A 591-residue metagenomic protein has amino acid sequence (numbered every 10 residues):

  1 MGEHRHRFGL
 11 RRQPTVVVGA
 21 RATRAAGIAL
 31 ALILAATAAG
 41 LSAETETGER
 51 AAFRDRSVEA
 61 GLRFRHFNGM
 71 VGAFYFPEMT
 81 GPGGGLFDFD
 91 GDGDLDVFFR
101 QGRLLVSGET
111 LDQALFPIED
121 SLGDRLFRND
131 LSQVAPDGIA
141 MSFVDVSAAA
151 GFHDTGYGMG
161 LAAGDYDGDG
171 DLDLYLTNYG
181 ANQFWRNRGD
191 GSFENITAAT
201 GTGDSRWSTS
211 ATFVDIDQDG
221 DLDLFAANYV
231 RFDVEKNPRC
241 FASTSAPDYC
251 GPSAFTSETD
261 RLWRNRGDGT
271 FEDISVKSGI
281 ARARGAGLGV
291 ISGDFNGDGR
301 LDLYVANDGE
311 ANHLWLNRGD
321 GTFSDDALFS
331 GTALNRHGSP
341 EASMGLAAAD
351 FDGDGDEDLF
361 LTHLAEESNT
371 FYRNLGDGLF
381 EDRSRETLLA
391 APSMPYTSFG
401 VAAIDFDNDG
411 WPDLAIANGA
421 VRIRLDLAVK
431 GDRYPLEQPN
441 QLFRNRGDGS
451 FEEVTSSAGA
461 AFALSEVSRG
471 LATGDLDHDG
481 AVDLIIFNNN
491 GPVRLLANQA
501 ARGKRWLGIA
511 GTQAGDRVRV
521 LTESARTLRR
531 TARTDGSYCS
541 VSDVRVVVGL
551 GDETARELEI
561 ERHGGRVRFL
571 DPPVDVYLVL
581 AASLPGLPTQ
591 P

Functional and structural regions predicted by a protein language model:
S42-T45, E49-A52, A60, M70 (+3 more regions): Gly/Ser/Thr/Pro-enriched helix-cap/hinge segments flanking short amphipathic alpha-helices
F53-R56, D137-G151, S192-T202, G269-A281 (+3 more regions): Blade-edge beta-strand/turn elements of extracellular beta-propeller and related beta-sheet repeat scaffolds
L62-G83, D120, A150-A162, G201-T212 (+9 more regions): Repeat-based blade/solenoid architectures
G81-G91, R128-N129, G158-G168, L172 (+12 more regions): Beta-propeller blade termini
L95-Q101, D169-N178, L224-N228, L303-N307 (+5 more regions): Hydrophobic beta-strand segments that make up the repeating blades of beta-propeller and related beta-repeat
R100-E119, N228-F255, A417-P435: Short, conserved, GDST-rich strand-edge loop motifs in beta-rich repeat architectures
L122-D130, E258-N265, L316, R373 (+1 more regions): Beta-propeller blade signature
S147-A163, T177-I216, A226-S253, S257-T259 (+1 more regions): Asp-box/WD-like beta-propeller blade repeats and closely related beta-sheet repeat scaffolds
